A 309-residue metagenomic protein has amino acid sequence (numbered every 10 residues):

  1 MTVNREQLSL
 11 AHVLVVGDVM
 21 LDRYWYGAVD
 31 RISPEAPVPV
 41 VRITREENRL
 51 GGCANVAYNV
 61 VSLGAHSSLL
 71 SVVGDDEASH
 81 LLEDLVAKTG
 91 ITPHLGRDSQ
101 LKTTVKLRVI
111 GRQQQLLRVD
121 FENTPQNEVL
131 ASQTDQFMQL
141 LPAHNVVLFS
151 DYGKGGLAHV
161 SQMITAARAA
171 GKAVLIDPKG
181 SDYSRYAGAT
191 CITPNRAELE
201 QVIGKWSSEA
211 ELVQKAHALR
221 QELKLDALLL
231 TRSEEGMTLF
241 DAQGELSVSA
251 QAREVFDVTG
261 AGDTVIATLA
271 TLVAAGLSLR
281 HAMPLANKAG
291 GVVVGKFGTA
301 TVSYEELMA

Functional and structural regions predicted by a protein language model:
M1-D30: Positively charged, low-complexity intrinsically disordered leader regions
V3-E6, A11-H12, V38-T104: Substrate-binding N-lobe of the ribokinase-like
L14-V16, R118, V146-F149, L175 (+2 more regions): Structural motif
V19, Y152, T264: Active-site metal-binding loops of divalent metal-dependent hydrolases
H94-L101, K106-A143: Conserved phosphate-binding/catalytic loop of the ribokinase/pfkB sugar-kinase fold
H144-G156: Short acidic, glycine-rich surface-loop motifs adjacent to enzyme active sites
K154-E245: Conserved phosphate/ATP/ADP-binding segment of small-molecule kinases
D226-A227, Q251-M308: Conserved post-catalytic alpha-helical subdomain immediately downstream of the catalytic base and nucleotide-binding
